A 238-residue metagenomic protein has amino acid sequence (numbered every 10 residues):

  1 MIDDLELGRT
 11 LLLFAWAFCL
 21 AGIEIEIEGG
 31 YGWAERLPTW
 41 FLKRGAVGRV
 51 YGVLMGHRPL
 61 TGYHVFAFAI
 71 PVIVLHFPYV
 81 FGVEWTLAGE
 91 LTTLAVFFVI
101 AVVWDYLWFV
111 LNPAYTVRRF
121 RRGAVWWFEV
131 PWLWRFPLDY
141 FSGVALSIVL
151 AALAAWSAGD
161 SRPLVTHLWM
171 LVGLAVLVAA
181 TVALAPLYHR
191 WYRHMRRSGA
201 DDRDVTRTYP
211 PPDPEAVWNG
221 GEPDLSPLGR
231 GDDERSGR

Functional and structural regions predicted by a protein language model:
M1-L225: Aromatic-rich, lipid-facing transmembrane alpha helices and their immediate juxtamembrane interface loops in integral
R230-G231, R235: A cross-taxon signal for low-complexity, glycine/charged-rich
R238: Compact soluble domain cores
